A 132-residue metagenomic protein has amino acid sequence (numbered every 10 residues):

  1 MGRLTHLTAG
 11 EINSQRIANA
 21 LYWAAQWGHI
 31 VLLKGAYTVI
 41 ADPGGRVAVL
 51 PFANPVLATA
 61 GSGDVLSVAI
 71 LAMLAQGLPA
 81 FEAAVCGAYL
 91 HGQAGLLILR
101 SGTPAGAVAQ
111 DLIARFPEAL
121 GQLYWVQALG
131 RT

Functional and structural regions predicted by a protein language model:
M1-P51, Y124-W125, G130-T132: Glycine-rich phosphate/dinucleotide-binding loop and adjoining beta-alpha-beta core of small-molecule
G10, D64, A75-Q76, E118 (+1 more regions): Short, well-ordered loop/turn and helix-capping segments at boundaries between secondary-structure elements and domains
R16-A24, A80-A94, A109-P117: Short, well-structured alpha-helical segments that form the helix of a local strand-helix-strand
Y37, G63-L66, A94-L97: Gly/Ser/Thr-rich beta-alpha loop segments that engage phosphate groups in nucleotides
Y37-T38, N54-V56, A88-G92: Acidic, glycine-rich active-site loops and adjacent beta-strand->loop/helix elements that engage anionic groups
V49-A60: Short pre-catalytic strand/loop immediately N-terminal to key active-site residues, enriched for Gly-Thr
T59-L90: Short, small-residue alpha-helix embedded
G95-T132: Charged C-terminal helix
